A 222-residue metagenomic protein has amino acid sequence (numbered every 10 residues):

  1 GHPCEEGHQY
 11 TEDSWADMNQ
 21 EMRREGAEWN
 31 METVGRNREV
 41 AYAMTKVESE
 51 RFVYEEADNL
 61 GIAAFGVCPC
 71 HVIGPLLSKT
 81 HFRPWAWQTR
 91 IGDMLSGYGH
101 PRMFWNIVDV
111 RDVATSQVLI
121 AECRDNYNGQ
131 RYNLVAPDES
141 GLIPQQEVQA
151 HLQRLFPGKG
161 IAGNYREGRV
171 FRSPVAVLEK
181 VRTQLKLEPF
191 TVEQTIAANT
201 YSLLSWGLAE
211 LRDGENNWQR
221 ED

Functional and structural regions predicted by a protein language model:
G1-N37: Conserved Rossmann-fold NAD(P)-dependent oxidoreductase catalytic core, especially the SDR/UDP-sugar
N30-N37, V72-V108: A conserved pocket-lining segment of Rossmann-fold NAD(P)-dependent short-chain dehydrogenase/reductase
S49-P75: Conserved beta-loop-beta element that borders a ligand/cofactor-binding pocket
N59-A63, G74-Q88, I120-Y132: Glycine/proline-rich active-site loop of Rossmann-fold NAD(P)-dependent oxidoreductases
R90-Y132: Alpha-helical substrate-binding/gating segment
V110, R166-L187, A197: Conserved C-terminal active-site "lid" loop/helix of NAD(P)H-dependent oxidoreductases that clamps the redox cofactor
S116-R169, E210-D222: Mid/C-terminal beta-alpha module of Rossmann-like enzyme folds, strongest in SDR-family dehydrogenases/epimerases
T191-D222: Amphipathic terminal alpha-helices
